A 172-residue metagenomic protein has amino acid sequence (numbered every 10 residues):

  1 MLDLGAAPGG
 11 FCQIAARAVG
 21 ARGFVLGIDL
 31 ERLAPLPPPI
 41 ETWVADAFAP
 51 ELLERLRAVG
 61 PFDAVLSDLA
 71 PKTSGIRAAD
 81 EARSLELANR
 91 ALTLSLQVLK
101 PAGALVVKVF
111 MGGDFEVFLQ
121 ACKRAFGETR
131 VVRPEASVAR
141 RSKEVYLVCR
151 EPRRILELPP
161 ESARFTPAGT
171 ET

Functional and structural regions predicted by a protein language model:
M1-A7: Conserved class I S-adenosyl-L-methionine
P8-G20: Conserved SAM-binding loop of SAM-dependent methyltransferases across substrates and taxa, primarily the Class I
A21-R22, L99-A104: Short glycine-dipeptide loop
L26-S74: S-adenosyl-L-methionine
D29-E31, A70, K108-M111, E135-A136: Short strand-turn motif at the edge of the Rossmann-like AdoMet-binding core
T73-S84: Glycine/threonine-rich flexible loop motifs
L85-P101: A short glycine-rich, Lys/Arg-flanked "PGG" loop and its adjoining helix->strand segment in the class I
G112-E171: Class I S-adenosyl-L-methionine
